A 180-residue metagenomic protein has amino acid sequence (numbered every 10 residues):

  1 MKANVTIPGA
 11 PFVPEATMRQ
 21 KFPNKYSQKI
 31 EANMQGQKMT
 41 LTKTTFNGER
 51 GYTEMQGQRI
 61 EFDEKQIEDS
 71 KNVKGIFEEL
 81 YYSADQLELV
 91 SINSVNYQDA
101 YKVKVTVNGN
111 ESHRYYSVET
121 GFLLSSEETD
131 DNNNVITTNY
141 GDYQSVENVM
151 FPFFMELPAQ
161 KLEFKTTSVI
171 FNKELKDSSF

Functional and structural regions predicted by a protein language model:
M1-M55, E88: N-terminal mature ectodomain segment of secretory-pathway/periplasmic proteins
T6-A10, K25-Y26, I76, E128 (+2 more regions): Short alpha-helical interface elements
P14-T17, M39-F46, I60-I67, Y115-Y116 (+2 more regions): Short amphipathic beta-strand/extended segments with alternating polar/hydrophobic composition
R19-Q20, N33, T40-T44, V90-S94 (+2 more regions): Short linear motifs in intrinsically disordered
P23-Q28, Y52, S70-G75, S145-V149 (+1 more regions): Short, surface-exposed linear segments at secondary-structure transitions and domain or protein termini
Q35, Q98-F180: Gly/Pro-enriched, hydrophobic low-complexity segments that function as extracytoplasmic propeptides/linkers
T45-E111, V118, D130, N134 (+1 more regions): Flexible, processing/modification-adjacent segments and terminal tails in exported/periplasmic/extracellular proteins
